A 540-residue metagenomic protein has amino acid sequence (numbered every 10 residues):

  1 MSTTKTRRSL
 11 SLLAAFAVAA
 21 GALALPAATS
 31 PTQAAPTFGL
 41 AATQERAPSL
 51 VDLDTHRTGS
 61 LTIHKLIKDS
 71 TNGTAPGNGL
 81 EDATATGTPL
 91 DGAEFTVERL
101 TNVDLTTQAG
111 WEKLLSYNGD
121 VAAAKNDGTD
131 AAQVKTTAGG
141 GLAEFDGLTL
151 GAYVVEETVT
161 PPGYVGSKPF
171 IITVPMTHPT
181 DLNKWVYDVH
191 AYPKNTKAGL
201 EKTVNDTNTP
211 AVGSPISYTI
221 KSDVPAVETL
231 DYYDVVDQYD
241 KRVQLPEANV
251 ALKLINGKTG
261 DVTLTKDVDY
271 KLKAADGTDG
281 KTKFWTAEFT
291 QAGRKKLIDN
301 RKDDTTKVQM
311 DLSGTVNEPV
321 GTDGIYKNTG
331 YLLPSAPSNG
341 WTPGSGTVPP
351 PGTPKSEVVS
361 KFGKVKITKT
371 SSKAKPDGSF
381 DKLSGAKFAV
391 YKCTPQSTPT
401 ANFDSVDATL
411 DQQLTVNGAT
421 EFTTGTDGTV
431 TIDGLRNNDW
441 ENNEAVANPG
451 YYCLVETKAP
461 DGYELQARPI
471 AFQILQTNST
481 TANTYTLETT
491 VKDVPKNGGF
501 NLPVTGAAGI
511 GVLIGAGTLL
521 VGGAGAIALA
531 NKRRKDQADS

Functional and structural regions predicted by a protein language model:
S2-S540: Solvent-exposed loop/turn and edge beta-strand elements of beta-rich ligand-binding domains
